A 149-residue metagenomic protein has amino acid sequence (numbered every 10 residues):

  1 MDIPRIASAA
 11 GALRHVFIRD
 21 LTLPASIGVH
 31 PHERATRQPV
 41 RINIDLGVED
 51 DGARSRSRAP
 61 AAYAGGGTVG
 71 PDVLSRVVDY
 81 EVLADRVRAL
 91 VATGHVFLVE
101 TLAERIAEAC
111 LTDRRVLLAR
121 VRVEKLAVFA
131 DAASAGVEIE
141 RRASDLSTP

Functional and structural regions predicted by a protein language model:
M1-P149: N-terminal, polar/charged subdomain of small-to-medium soluble alpha/beta proteins
